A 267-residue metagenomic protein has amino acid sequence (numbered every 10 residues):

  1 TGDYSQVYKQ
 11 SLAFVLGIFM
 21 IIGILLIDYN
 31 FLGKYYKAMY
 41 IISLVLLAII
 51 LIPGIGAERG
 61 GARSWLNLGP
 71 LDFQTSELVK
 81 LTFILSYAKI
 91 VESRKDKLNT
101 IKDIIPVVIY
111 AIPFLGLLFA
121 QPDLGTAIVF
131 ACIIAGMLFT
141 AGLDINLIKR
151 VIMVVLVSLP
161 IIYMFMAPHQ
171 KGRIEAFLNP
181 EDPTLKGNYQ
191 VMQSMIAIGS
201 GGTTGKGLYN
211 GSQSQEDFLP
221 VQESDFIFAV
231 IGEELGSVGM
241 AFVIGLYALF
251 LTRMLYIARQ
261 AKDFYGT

Functional and structural regions predicted by a protein language model:
G2-Q190, A229-T267: Hydrophobic alpha-helical transmembrane segments of multi-pass inner membrane proteins, especially in bacterial systems
Q190-Y209: Extracytosolic (periplasmic/ER-lumenal) interhelical loops and adjacent juxtamembrane/interface segments of multi-pass
T203-L235, A258-A261, Y265: Long extracytoplasmic/lumenal interhelical loops at the membrane interface of multi-pass membrane proteins
